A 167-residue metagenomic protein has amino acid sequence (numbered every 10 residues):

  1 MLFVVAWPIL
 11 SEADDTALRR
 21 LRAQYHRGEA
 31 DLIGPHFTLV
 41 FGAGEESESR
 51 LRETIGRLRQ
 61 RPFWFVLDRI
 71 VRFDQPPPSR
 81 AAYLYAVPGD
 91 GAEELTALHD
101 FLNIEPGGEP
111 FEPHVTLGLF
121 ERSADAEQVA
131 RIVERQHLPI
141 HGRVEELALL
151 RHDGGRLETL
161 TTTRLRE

Functional and structural regions predicted by a protein language model:
M1-E167: Histidine-dependent nucleotide/RNA phosphoesterase domain, centered on the 2H-phosphoesterase fold with its duplicated
